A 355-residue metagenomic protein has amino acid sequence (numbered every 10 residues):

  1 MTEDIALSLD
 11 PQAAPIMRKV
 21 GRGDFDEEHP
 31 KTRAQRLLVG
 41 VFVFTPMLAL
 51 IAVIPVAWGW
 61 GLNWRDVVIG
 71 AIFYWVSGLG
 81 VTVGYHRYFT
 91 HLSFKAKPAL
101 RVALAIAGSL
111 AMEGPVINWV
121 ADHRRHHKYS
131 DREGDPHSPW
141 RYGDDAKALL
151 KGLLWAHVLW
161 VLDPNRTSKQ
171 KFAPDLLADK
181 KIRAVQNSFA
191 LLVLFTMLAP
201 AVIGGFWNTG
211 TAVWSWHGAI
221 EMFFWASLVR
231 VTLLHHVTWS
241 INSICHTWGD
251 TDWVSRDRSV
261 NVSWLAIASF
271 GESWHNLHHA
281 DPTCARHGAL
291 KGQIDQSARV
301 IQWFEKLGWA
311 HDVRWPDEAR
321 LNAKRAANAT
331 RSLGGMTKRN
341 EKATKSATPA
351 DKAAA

Functional and structural regions predicted by a protein language model:
M1-W239, C284-A355: Non-catalytic, topology-defining segments of multipass membrane proteins
W75-V76, S243, W264-L265: Alpha-helical interaction segments
G78-G80, E113, P164, A266-H279: Pore-loop/selectivity-filter region of tetrameric P-loop cation channels
R87, S243, T247, H279: Catalytic glutamate of the conserved HExxH
A173-K181, A219, W248-W274, A280-D281: Active-site-proximal inter-transmembrane loops
L234-D252: C-terminal accessory segments of proteins
